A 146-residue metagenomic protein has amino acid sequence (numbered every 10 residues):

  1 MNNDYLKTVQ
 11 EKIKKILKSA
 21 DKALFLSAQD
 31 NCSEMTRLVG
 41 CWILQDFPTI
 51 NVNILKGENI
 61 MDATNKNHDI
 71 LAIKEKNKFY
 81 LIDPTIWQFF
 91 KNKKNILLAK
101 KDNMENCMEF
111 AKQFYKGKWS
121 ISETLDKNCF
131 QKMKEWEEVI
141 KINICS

Functional and structural regions predicted by a protein language model:
M1-S146: A structural boundary/capping signal
